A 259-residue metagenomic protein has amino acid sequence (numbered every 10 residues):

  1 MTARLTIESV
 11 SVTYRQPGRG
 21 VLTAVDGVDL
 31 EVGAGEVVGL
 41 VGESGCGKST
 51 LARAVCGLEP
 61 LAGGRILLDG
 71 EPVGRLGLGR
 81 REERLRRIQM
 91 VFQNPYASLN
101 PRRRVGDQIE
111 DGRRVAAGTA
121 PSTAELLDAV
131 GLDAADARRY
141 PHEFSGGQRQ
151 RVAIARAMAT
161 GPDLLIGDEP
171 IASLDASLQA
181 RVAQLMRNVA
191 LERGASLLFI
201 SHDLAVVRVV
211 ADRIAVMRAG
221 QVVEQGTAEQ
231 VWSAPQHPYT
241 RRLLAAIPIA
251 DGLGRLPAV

Functional and structural regions predicted by a protein language model:
A3, Q16, V21, Q225-V259: Short catalytic/signature loops enriched in Gly
P17-R19, V73-Q89, D107, V115 (+1 more regions): ABC ATPase NBD coupling module
C56: Helix-to-loop junction immediately C-terminal to a conserved catalytic motif
G64-G74: Conserved ABC transporter NBD signature motif
A120-A135, L244-A245: Conserved ABC ATPase "signature" region
Y140-F144, Q148: Conserved ABC ATPase signature
